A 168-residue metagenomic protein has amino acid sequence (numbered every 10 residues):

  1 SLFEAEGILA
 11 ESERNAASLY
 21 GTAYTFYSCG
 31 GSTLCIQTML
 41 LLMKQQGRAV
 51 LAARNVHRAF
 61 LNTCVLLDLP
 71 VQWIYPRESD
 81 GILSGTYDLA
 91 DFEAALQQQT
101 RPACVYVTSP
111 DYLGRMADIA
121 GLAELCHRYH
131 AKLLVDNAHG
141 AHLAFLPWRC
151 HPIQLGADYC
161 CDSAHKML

Functional and structural regions predicted by a protein language model:
S1-L34, N55: Conserved N-terminal alpha-helix of the aminotransferase class I/II PLP-enzyme fold
C35-L168: Conserved PLP-enzyme active-site core in the AAT-like
